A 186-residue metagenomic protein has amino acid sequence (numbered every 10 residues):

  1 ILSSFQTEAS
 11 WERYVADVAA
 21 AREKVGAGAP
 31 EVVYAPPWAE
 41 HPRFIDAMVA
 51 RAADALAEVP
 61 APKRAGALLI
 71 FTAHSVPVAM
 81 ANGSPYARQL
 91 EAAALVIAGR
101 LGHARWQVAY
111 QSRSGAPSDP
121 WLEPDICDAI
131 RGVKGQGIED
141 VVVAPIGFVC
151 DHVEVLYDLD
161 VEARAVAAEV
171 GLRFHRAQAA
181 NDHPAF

Functional and structural regions predicted by a protein language model:
I1-F186: Extended amphipathic ligand-handling, pore-lining, and cofactor/metal-binding catalytic surfaces
